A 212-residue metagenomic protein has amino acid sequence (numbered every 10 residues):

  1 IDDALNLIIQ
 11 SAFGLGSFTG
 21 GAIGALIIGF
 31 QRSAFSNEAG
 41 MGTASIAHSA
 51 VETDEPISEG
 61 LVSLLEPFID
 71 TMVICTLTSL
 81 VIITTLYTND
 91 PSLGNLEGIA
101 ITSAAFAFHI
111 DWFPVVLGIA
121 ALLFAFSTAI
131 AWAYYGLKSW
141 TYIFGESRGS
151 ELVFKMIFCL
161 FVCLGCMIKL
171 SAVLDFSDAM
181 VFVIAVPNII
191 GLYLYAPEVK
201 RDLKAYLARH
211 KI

Functional and structural regions predicted by a protein language model:
I1-L15, C163-Y193: Signature of multi-pass transmembrane helix bundles
I1-L7, G20-G21, A50-T53, L65 (+1 more regions): Extracellular/periplasmic helix-exit of transmembrane alpha-helices
D2-L61, A121: Hydrophobic, membrane-embedded alpha-helices of multi-pass small-molecule transporters
G14-A34, V73-L77, V81, F108-L123 (+2 more regions): Select transmembrane alpha-helical segments in multipass membrane proteins
I28-N37, P67, A120-S127, L164-I168: Transmembrane alpha-helix interface/packing and boundary motifs in multi-pass membrane proteins, characterized by
T53-I69, E146-K155: Membrane-interface alpha-helices at helix entry/exit sites of multi-pass transporters
T84-V153, L170-P187: Transmembrane helix-loop boundary segments of multi-pass membrane transporters
F182, V186-I212: Terminal cytosolic tails of multi-pass membrane transporters, especially the segment immediately following the final
